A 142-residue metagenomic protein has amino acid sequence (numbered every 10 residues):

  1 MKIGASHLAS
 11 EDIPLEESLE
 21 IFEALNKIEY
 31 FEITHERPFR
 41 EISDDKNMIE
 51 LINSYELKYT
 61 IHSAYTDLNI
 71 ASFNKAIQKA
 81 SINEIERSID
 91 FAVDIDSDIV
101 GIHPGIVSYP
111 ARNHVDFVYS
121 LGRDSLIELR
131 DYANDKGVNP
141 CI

Functional and structural regions predicted by a protein language model:
M1-I89, V93: N-terminal pre-domain/capping segments
A71-I142: Active-site acidic/histidine proton-transfer and metal-coordination neighborhood in alpha/beta enzyme cores
